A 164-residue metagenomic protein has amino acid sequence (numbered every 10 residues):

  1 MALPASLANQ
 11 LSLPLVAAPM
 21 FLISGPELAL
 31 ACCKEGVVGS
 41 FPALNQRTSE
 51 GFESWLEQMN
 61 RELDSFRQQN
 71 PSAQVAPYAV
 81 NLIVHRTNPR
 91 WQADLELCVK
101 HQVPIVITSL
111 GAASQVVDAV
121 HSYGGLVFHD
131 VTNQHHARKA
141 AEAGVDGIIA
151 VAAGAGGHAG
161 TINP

Functional and structural regions predicted by a protein language model:
M1-P164: Active-site entrance/lid segments in N-terminal catalytic domains of soluble metabolic enzymes
